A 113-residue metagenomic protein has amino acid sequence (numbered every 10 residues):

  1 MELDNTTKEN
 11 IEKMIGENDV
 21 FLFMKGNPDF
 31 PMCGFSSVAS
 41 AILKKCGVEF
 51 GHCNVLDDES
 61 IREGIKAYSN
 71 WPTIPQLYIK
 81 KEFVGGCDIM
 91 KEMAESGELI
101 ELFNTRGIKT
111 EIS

Functional and structural regions predicted by a protein language model:
M1-F21, E111-I112: N-terminal leader/targeting and pre-domain segments
D4-K8, D58-R62, S96: Structural motif corresponding to alpha-helix initiation and N-cap regions
I11-E49: Local sequence-structure signature of Cys/Sec-based thiol-disulfide redox active-site neighborhoods
F23-K25, L56-D58, K80: Structured beta-strand/turn binding interfaces of compact recognition modules in eukaryotic regulators
S37, A41-K45, E59, F83-V84 (+1 more regions): Mobile acidic interaction elements
K44-E63, P72: Thiol-based oxidoreductase modules, predominantly thioredoxin-like and allied folds used for disulfide exchange
E63-I74, E111-I112: Short Fe-S-cluster ligation motifs
I79-E111: Non-catalytic, surface beta->alpha helical segment in thiol-disulfide oxidoreductase systems
